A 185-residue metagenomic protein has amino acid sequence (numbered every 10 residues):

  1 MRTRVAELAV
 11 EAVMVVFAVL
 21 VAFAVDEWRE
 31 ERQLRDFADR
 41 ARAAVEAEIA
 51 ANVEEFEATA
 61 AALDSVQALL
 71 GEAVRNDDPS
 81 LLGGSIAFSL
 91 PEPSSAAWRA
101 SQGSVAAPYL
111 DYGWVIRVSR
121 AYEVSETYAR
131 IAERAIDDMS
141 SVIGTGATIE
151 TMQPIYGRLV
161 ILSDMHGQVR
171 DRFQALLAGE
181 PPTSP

Functional and structural regions predicted by a protein language model:
M1-V16, W28-E30: N-terminal positive-inside, membrane-proximal cytosolic segments immediately preceding the first
V19-A41: Transmembrane signal-anchor/signal-peptide helices with a preference for the extracytoplasmic
R42-Q67: N-terminal alpha-helical signal peptides/signal-anchor transmembrane segments
A58-A61, A68-L82, A87: Conserved non-transmembrane functional hotspots
T59-V66, L70, S125, M139-V142: N-terminal soluble domains immediately following signal/targeting peptides that reside in extracytoplasmic
L82-P185: Soluble extracytoplasmic domains of inner/organellar membrane proteins
